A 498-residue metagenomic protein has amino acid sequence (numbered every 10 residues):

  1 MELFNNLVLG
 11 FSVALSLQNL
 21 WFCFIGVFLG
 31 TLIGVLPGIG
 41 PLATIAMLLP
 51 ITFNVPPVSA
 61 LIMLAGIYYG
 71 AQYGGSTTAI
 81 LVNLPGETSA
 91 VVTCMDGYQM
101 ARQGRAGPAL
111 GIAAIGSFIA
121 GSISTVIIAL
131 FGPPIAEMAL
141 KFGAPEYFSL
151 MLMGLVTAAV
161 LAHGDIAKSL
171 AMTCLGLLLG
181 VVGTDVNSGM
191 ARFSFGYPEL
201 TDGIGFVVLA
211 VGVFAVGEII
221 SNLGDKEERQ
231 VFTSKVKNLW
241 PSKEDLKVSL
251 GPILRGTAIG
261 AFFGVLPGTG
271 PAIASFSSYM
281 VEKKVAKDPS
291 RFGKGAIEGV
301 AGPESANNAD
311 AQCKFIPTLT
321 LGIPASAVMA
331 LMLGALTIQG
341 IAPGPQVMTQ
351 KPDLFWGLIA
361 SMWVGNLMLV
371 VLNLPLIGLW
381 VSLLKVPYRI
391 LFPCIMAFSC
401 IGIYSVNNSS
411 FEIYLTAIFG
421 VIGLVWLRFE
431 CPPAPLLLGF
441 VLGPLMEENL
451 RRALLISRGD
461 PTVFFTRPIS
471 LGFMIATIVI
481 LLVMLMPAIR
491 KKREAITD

Functional and structural regions predicted by a protein language model:
M1-A60, A191-A296, V381, F398-Y404 (+5 more regions): Helix-loop-helix hairpins and the membrane-proximal interhelical loops of multi-pass alpha-helical transport proteins
V27-P41, A71-N83, A158-H163, T257-P267 (+3 more regions): Transmembrane alpha-helix interface/packing and boundary motifs in multi-pass membrane proteins, characterized by
T31, M47-P50, L64-Q72, A113-F118 (+12 more regions): Transmembrane helix-bundle signature of multi-pass membrane transporters/permeases
I33-L42, I80-V91, I123-I127, F263-A272 (+4 more regions): Short helix-coil transition sites and intra-membrane helix breaks within transmembrane domains of multi-pass
P41-P50, L64, A79-Q99, L130 (+7 more regions): Re-entrant/interfacial helical elements at transmembrane boundaries that shape and gate the permeation pathway
V58-I62, Q99-G116, K287-G299, A327-A330 (+1 more regions): Membrane-interface alpha-helices at helix entry/exit sites of multi-pass transporters
Y68-I80, G86, A296-L321, A325 (+1 more regions): A structural-propensity feature for long, helix-poor, extended segments
G111-E227, I338-K492: Membrane-embedded alpha-helical modules
